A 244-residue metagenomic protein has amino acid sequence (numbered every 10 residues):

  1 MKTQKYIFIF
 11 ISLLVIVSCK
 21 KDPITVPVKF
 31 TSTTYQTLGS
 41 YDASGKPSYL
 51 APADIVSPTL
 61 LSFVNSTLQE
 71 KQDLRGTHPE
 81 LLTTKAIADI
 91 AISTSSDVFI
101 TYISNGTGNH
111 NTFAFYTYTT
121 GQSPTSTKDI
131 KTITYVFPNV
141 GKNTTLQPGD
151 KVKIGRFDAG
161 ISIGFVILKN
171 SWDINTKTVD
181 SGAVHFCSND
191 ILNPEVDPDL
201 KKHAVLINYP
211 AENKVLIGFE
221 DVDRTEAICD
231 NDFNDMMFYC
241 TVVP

Functional and structural regions predicted by a protein language model:
M1-Y6, K20-K21: Positively charged n-region of N-terminal signal peptides that target proteins for export
Y6-L13: Sec-dependent N-terminal signal peptides
V15-S18: C-terminal motif of bacterial Sec signal peptides marking the signal peptidase cleavage site
I24-M237, V243: Extracellular distal adhesion/interaction modules in secreted or cell-surface proteins
